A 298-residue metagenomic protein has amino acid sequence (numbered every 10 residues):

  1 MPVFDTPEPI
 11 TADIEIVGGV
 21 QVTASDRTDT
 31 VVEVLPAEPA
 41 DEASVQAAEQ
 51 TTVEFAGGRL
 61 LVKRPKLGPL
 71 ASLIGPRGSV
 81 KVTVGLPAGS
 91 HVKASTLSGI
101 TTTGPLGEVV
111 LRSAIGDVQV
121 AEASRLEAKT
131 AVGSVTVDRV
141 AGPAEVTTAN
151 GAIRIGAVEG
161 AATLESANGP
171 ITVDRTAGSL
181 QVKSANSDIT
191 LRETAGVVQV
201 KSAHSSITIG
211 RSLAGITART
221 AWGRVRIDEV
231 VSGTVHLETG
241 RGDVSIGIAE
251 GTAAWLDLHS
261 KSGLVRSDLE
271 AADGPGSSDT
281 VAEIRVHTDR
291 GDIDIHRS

Functional and structural regions predicted by a protein language model:
M1-S298: Intrinsically disordered, low-complexity terminal regions
